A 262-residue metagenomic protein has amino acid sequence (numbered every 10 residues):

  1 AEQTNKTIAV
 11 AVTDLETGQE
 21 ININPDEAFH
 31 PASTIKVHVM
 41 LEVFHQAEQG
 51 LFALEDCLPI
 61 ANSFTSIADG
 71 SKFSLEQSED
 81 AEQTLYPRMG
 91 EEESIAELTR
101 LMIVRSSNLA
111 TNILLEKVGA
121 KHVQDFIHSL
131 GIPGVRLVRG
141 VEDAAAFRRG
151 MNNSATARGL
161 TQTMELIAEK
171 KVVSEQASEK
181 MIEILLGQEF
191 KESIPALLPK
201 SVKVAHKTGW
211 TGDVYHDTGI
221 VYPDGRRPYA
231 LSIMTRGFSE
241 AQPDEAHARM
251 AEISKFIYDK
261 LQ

Functional and structural regions predicted by a protein language model:
A1-E27: Beta-lactamase-like hydrolase cores
A1-T4, L41-L51, N62-F64, A68 (+8 more regions): Sec/Tat-exported extracytoplasmic proteins
T7, E91-I95, T99, R105-M164 (+1 more regions): Mid-domain, small-residue-enriched loop/turn segments at the edges of structured enzyme/sensor domains
L15, L54-S78, K117-G119: Acidic helix-start/capping segments at beta-turn-to-alpha-helix junctions
G18, H30-S63, M102, L231: Active-site SXXK
A28-V37, L51, R88-A96, I103-N108 (+5 more regions): Solvent-exposed, acidic/flexible segments
T65-N112: Conserved catalytic neighborhood of penicillin-recognizing serine enzymes
K117-G119, Q162-E192, V202, T208-Q262: Structured C-terminal helix/loop/strand segments within mature extracytoplasmic catalytic/sensor domains
